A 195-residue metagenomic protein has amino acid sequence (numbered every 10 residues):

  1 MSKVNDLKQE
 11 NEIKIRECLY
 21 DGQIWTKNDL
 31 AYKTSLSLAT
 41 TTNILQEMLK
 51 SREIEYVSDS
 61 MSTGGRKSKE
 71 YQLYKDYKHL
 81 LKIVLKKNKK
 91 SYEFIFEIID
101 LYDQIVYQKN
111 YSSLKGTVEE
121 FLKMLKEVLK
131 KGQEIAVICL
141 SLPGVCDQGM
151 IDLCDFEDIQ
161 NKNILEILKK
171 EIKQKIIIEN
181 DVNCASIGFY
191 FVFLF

Functional and structural regions predicted by a protein language model:
M1-K27, A31: Extreme N-terminal segment that seeds HTH/winged-HTH DNA-binding domains in transcriptional regulators
V4-Q9, Q23-W25, T40-N43, E47 (+1 more regions): Short glycine/proline-centered loop/turn elements that form peptide/ligand docking sites
L19, L30, T41-I54: Basic amphipathic alpha-helical segments that dock to polyanions
Y56-L80, I178-F195: Conserved phosphate-binding catalytic cores of ATP/NTP-utilizing and phosphoryl-transfer enzymes
G65-V106: Gly/Thr-rich phosphate-binding beta-strand-loop-beta motif of the actin/hexokinase/Hsp70
I105-N110, L114-K126, E134-L194: Glycine-rich phosphate-binding loop and adjoining helix at the ATP-binding site of ATP-dependent phosphoryl-transfer
